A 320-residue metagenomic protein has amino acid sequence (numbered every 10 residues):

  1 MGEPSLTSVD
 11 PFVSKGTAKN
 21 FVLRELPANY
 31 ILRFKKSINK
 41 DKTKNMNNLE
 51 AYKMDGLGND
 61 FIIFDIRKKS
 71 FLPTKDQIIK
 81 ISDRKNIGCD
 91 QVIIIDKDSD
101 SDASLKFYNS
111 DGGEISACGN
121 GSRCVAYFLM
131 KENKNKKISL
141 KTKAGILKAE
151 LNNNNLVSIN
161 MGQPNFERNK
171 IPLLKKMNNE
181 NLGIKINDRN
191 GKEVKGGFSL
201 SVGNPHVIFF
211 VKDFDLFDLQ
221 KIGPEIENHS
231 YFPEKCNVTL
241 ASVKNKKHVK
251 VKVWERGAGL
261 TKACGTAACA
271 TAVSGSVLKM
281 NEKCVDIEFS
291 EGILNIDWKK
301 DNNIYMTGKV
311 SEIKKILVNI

Functional and structural regions predicted by a protein language model:
S5-S8, F12-K15, N20, R24 (+2 more regions): Low-acidity, Ser/Thr- and Arg-rich intrinsically disordered low-complexity segments
N29-I31, I38, K42: Short, positively charged and aromatic/hydrophobic N-terminal segments
M46-N154, V207-I320: A glycine-rich beta-to-alpha transition motif near the start of alpha/beta enzyme domains, typified by
G162-E167: Ligand-binding beta-strand-loop-alpha-helix segment within the catalytic cores of soluble metabolic enzymes
L174-G183, P224, N228-F232: Short, conserved active-site entrance elements at the starts or edges of catalytic domains
L182-D215: Internal active-site segments that recognize and position negatively charged phosphoryl groups and nucleotide moieties
